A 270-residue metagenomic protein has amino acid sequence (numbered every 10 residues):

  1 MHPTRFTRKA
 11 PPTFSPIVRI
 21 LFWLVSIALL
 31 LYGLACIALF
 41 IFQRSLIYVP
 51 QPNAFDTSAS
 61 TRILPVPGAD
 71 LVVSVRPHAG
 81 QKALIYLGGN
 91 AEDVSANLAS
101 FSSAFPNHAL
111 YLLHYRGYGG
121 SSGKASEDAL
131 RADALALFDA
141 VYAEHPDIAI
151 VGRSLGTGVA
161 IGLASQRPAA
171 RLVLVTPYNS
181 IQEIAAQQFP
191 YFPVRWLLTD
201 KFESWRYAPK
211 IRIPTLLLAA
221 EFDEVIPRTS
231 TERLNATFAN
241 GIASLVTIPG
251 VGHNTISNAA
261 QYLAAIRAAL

Functional and structural regions predicted by a protein language model:
I20, L24-P65: An N-terminal hydrophobic leader/cap segment in hydrolases
L71-A140, T157-G158, A164: Membrane-embedded segments
A99-S100, S204, I213, P227-A236: Short alpha-helix in the alpha/beta-hydrolase fold that links the catalytic acid
E144-S154: Alpha/beta-hydrolase fold nucleophile elbow
V173-E183, D200-S204: Active-site nucleophile loop of the alpha/beta-hydrolase fold
I211, L217-D223: Short beta-strand/loop motif that positions the catalytic acidic residue of the alpha/beta-hydrolase fold
F222-I226, H253-N254: Acidic catalytic loop of the alpha/beta-hydrolase fold
V251-Q261: Catalytic histidine-centered segment of alpha/beta-hydrolase-like enzymes
